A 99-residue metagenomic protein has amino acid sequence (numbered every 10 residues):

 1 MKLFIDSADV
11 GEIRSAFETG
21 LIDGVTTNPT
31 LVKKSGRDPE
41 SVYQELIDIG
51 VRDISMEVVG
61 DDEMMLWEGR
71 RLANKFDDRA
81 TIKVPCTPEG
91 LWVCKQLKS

Functional and structural regions predicted by a protein language model:
L3-I5, D9-R14, T19, P29-S99: Active-site beta->alpha loop and helix N-cap motifs at the rims of alpha/beta catalytic domains
D23-T27: Short hydrophobic/aromatic-enriched beta-strand-loop microsegments
